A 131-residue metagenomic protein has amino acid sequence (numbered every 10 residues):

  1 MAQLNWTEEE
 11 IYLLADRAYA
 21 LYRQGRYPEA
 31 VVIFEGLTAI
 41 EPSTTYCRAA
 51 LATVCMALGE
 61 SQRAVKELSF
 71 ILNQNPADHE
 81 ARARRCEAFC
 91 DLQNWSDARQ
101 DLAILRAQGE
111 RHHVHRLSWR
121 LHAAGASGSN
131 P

Functional and structural regions predicted by a protein language model:
M1-L13: TPR-adjacent "capping" and linker segments in tetratricopeptide-repeat scaffold/adaptor proteins
W6, I40, Q74, E110-V114: Short coil/turn linker motifs that delimit alpha-helical repeat modules in TPR/alpha-solenoid proteins
E10-Q74: Alpha-helical adaptor scaffolds
D16, A50, R84, L117-L121: "A position-specific structural signal for the A-helix of alpha-solenoid helical repeats
R23, A57, D91, A123-S127: Register position in tetratricopeptide repeats
V65-F70, A98-L105, P131: Alpha-helical repeat scaffolds
C86-H113, R120-A123: TPR/TPR-like (Sel1-like) alpha-helical repeat modules
